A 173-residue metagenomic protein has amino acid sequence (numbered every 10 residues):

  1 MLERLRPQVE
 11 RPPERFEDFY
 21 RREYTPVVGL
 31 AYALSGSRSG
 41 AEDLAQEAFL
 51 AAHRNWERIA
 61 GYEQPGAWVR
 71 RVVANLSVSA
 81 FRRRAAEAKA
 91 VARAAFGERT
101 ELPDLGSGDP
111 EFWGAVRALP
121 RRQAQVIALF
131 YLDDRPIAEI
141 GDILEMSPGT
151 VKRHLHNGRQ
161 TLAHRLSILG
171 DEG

Functional and structural regions predicted by a protein language model:
M1-E10, R15, A95, G106 (+2 more regions): C-terminal edge and immediately downstream basic/flexible tail or linker adjoining helix-turn-helix-like DNA-binding
L2-E3, S79, E87-V116, P136: Internal acidic/polar
L5-G29, S39, H53: A short, charge-rich alpha-helical start-of-domain segment used by transcription regulators
V27, A31, A41-A52, V72 (+3 more regions): Short, small-hydrophobic-rich alpha-helical interface motif
F49-H53, E63-R83, R159: Σ70-family region 2.3-2.4 aromatic/basic alpha-helix that recognizes the −10 promoter and nucleates DNA melting
A74, V78, L144-I168: DNA-recognition helix of helix-turn-helix
R117, R121, D133-T150: Helix-turn-helix DNA-binding module
V126-F130: A short pre-motif secondary-structure segment
